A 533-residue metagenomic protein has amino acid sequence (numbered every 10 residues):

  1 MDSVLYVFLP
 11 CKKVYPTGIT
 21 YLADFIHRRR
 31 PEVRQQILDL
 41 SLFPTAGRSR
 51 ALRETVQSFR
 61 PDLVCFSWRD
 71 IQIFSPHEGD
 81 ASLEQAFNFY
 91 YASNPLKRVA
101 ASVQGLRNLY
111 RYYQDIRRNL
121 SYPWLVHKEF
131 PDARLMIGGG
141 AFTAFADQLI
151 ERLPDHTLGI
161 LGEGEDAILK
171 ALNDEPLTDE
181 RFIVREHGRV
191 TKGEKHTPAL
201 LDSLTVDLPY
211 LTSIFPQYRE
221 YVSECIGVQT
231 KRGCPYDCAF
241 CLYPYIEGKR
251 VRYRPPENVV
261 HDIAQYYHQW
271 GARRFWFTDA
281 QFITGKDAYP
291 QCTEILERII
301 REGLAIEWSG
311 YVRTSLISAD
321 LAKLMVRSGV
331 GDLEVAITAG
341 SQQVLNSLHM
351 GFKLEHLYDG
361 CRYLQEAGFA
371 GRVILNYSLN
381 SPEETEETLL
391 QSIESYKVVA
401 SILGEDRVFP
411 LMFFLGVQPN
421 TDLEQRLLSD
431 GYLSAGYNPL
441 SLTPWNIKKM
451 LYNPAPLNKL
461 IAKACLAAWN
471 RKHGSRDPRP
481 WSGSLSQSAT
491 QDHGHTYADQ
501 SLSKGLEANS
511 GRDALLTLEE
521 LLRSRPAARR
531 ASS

Functional and structural regions predicted by a protein language model:
M1-G271: Acidic, low-complexity intrinsically disordered segments
D2-L9, R28-I37, S49-D62, D132 (+2 more regions): Radical SAM enzyme core and accessory elements
V4, Q35, L135, E180 (+5 more regions): Hydrophobic/aromatic residues located in beta-strands of well-ordered beta-sheets within soluble catalytic
R29-V33, S121-A133, Q269-W270, E302-L304 (+4 more regions): A structural motif corresponding to the C-terminal end of an alpha-helix and its immediate exit/capping segment
P61-I71, T278-A280, A336-T338, S378 (+1 more regions): Short loop/turn segments at strand-loop or loop-helix junctions that form parts of catalytic or ligand-binding pockets
D70-G79, A146-D147, Y236, G285-D287 (+4 more regions): Flexible glycine/acidic-rich beta-alpha junction loops that bind and position SAM and/or redox cofactors in anaerobic
A146-L153, L321, E383-V398: Catalytic cores of alpha/beta
D202-R372, L379-S381: Radical SAM [4Fe-4S] cluster-binding motif and immediate context
